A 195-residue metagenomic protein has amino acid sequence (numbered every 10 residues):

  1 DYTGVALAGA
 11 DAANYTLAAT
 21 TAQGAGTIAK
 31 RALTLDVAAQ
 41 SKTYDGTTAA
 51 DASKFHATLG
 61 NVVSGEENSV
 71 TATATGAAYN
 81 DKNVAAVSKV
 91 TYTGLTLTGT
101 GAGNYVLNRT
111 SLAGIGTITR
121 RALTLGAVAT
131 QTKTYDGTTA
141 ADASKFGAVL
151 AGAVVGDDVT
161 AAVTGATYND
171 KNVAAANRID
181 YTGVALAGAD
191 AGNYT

Functional and structural regions predicted by a protein language model:
D1-T195: Short loop/turn motifs that initiate or flank beta-strands
